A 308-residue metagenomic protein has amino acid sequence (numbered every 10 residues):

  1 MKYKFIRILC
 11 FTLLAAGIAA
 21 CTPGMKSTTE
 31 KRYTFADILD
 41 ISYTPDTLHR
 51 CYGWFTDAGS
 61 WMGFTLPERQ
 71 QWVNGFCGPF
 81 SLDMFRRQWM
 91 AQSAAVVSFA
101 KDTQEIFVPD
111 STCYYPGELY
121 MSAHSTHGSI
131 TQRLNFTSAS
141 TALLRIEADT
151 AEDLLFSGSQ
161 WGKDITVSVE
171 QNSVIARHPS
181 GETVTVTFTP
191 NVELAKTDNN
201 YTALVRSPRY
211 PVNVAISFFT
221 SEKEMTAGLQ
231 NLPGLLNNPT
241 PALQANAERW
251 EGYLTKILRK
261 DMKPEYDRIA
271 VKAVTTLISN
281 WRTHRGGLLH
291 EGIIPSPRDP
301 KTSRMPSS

Functional and structural regions predicted by a protein language model:
M1-C10: Bacterial N-terminal signal peptides that target proteins for export
K4, C21-I269, R298, S303-S307: Terminal accessory carbohydrate-recognition/targeting modules of carbohydrate-active enzymes
L9-G17: Bacterial N-terminal signal peptides
G17-A19, N280: Hydrophobic alpha-helical elements and their junctions with loops/disorder across both membrane and soluble proteins
A273: Conserved hydrophobic/aromatic pocket- or pore-lining residues that grip, position, or stack substrates in active sites
T276-H284: Long, well-ordered core segments of solenoidal/helical folds
T283-P306: Glycine- and aromatic-rich loop/turn segments at beta-sheet edges
